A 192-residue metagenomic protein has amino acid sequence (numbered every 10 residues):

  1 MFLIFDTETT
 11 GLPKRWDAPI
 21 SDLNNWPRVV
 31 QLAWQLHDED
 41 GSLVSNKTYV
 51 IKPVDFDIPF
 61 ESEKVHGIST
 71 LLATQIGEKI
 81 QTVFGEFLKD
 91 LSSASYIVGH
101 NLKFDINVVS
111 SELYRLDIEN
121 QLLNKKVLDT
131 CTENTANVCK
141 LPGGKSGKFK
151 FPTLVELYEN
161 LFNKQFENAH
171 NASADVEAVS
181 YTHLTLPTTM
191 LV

Functional and structural regions predicted by a protein language model:
M1-L116, Q121-L122, K148, P152-F162 (+1 more regions): Conserved non-catalytic scaffold segment of RNase H-like nuclease domains
D129-G147: Short alpha-helix plus adjacent loop in nuclease-associated cores
F166: Conserved nucleotide-sugar donor-binding catalytic segment
N171-V179: Acidic, divalent-metal-coordinating active-site segment for phosphoryl/phosphodiester hydrolysis, typified by short
T182-T188: Conserved small/polar residues in nucleotide/adenosyl-binding loops
